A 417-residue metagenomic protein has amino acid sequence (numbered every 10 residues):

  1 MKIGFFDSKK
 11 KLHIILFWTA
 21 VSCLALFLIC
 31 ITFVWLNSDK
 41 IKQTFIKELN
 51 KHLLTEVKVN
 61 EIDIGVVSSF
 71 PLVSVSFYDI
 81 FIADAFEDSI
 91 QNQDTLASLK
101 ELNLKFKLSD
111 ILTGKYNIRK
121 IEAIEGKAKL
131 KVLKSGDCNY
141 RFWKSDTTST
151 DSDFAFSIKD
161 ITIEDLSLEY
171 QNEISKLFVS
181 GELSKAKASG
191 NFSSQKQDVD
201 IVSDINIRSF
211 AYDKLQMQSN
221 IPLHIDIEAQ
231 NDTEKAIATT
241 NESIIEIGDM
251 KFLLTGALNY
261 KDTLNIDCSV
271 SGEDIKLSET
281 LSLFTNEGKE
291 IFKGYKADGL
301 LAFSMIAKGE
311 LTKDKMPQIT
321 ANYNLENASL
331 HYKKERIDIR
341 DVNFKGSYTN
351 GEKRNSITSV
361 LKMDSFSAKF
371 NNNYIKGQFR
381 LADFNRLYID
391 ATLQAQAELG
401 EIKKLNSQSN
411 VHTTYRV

Functional and structural regions predicted by a protein language model:
K2-D7, L12, T55-K58, P71-K196 (+5 more regions): Secondary-structure transition motifs
K2-L54, D88: N-terminal type II signal-anchor transmembrane helix that functions as the membrane-insertion/stop-transfer segment
K58-V67, T358-V360: Long, charged, glycine-rich C-terminal linkers/tails
V75, I201, I266-C268, I319-A321 (+1 more regions): Transmembrane beta-strands of outer-membrane beta-barrel proteins
D79-D84, N241-I247, D364-K369: Short beta-strand segments that buttress and anchor functional surface loops
N92-D94, G181, K196-D198, S203-A236 (+4 more regions): Beta-propeller and related beta-repeat scaffolds in trafficking/envelope systems
L108-L112, A307-T312, N350-R354: Outer-membrane beta-barrel proteins
Q171-S175, E246-M250, K333, K369-N371: Short strand-coil-strand connectors
